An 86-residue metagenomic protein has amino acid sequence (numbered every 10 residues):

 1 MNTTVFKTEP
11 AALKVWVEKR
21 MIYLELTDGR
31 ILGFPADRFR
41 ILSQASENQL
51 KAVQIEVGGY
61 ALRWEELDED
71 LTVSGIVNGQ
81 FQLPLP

Functional and structural regions predicted by a protein language model:
M1-P86: Motif-centric detector for short Cys/His coordination patterns
